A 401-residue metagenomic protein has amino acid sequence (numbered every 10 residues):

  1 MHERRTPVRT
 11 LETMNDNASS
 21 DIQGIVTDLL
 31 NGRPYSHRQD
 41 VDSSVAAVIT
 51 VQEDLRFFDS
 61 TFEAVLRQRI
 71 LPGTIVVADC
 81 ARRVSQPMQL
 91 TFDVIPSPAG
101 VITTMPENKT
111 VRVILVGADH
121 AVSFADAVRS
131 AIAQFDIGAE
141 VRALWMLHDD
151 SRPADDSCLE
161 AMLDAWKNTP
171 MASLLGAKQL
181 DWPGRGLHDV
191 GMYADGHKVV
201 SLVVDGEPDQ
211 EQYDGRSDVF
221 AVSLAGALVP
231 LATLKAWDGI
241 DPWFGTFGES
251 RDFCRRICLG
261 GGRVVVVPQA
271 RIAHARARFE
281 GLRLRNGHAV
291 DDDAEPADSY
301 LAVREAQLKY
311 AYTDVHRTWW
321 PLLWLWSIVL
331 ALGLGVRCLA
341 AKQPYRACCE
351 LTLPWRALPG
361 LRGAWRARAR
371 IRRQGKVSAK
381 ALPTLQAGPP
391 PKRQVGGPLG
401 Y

Functional and structural regions predicted by a protein language model:
H2-L66: N-proximal low-complexity "stem/linker" segments adjacent to membrane-targeting elements
L66-G117, D136: Acidic donor-binding segment of Leloir-type glycosyltransferases
A118-I137: Glycine-rich, basic loop-to-helix element that forms the pyrophosphate-binding segment of sugar-nucleotide handling
E140-R152: Short beta-strand-to-loop acidic/aromatic patch adjacent to the donor-nucleotide binding site
R152-A194: Conserved donor NDP-sugar-binding/catalytic core segment of glycosyltransferases
E207-V229, V290-D292: A recurrent flexible, glycine/aromatic-enriched loop bordering the glycosyltransferase active site that acts as
F220-D238, W243-R271: A short, conserved alpha-helix in the catalytic core of glycosyltransferases
L259-R362: Active-site-adjacent helix/loop segment of glycosyltransferases that harbors family-specific signature motifs
